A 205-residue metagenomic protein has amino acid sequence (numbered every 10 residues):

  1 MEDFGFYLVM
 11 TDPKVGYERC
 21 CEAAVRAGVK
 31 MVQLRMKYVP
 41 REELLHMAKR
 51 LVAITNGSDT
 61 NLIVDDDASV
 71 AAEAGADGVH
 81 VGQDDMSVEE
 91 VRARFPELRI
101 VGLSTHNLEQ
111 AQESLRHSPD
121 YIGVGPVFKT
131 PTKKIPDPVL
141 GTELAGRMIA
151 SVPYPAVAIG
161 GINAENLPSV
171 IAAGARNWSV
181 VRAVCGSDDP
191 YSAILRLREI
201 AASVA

Functional and structural regions predicted by a protein language model:
M1-V88, A93-Y121, D137, E143 (+5 more regions): Conserved N-terminal beta1-alpha1 strand-loop-helix module at the mouth
M31-R35, G123-P131, W178-V180: Short beta-strands and strand-loop turn motifs
K134: Nucleotide-sugar donor-binding patch of glycosyltransferase catalytic domains
